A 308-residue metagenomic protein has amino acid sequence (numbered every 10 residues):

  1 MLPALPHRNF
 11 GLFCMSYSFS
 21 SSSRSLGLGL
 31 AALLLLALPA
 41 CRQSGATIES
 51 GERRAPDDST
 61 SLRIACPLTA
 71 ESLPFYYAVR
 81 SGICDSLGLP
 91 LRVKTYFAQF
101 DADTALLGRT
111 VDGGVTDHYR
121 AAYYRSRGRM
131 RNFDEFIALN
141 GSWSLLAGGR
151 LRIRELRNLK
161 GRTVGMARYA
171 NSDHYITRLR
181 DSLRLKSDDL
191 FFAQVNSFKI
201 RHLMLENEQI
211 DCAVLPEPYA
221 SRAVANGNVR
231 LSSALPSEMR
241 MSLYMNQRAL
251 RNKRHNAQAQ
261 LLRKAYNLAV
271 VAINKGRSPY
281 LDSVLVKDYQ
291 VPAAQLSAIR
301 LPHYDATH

Functional and structural regions predicted by a protein language model:
L5-L30: Bacterial N-terminal signal peptides that target proteins for export
A37-A40: C-terminal motif of bacterial Sec signal peptides marking the signal peptidase cleavage site
R42-G45: Bacterial signal peptide processing site
T47-K186, F192-Q194, M204, D211-E217 (+1 more regions): Short, glycine-/small- and polar/acidic-enriched structural segments that line small-molecule recognition paths
E49-S50, D57-L62, L73, C212 (+2 more regions): An extracytoplasmic/periplasmic, membrane-proximal ligand-sensing/linker region
Y119, F192-A193, S197-D288: Pocket-lining segment of extracytoplasmic ligand-binding domains
R150-R157, R180-S182, D188-F191, H202 (+5 more regions): Proline/Glycine/Serine-rich low-complexity intrinsically disordered segments that serve as flexible stalks/linkers
